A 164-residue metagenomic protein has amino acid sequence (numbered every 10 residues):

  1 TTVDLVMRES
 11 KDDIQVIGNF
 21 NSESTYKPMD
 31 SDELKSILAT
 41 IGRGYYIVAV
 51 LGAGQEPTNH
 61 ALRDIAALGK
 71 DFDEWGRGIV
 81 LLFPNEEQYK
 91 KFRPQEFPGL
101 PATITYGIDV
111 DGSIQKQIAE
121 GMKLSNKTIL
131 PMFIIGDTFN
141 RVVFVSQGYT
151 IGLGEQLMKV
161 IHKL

Functional and structural regions predicted by a protein language model:
T1-N19, T25, D71-D73, N85: Oxidative protein folding and maturation machinery
T2-Q15, I129-L164: Thiol-/selenol-based redox modules, centered on thioredoxin-like and closely related oxidoreductase domains
N19-Y46, R63-A67: A short beta-strand-turn-helix
P28-D30, T103-S113: Short acidic-hydrophobic, aromatic-tinged amphipathic segments that line or gate anion-handling sites
D30, A61-D64, I114, L153 (+1 more regions): Stable alpha-helical elements in mature extracytoplasmic
I37-T40, Q117, Q156, V160: Charge-rich, solvent-exposed alpha-helical interaction surfaces
Y46-L100, S113-Q117: Structural microenvironment flanking redox-active thiols in thiol-disulfide oxidoreductases
P101-T105, E120-I134: Structural micro-motif
